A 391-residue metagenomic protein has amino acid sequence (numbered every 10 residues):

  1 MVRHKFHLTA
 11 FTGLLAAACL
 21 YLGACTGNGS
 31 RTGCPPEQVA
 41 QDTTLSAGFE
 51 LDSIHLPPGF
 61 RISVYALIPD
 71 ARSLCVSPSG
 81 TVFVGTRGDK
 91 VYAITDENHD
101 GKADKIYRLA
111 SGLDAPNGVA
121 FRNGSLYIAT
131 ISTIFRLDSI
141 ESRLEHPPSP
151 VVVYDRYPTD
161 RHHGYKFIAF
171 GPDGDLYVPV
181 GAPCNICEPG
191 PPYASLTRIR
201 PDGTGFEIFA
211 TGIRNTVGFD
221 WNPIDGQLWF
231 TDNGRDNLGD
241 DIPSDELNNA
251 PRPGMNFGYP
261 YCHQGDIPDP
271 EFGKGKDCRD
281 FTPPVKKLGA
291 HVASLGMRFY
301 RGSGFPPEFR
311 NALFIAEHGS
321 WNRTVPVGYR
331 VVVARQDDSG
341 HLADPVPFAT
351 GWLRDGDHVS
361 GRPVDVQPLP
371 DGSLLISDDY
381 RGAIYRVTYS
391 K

Functional and structural regions predicted by a protein language model:
V2-G13: Bacterial N-terminal signal peptides that target proteins for export
T12, A18-C19: Residue-level signal for mature regions of secreted extracellular proteins and peptides
Y21-A24: C-terminal motif of bacterial Sec signal peptides marking the signal peptidase cleavage site
T26-K391: Beta-propeller domains with acidic blade repeats across secreted/periplasmic ectodomains and cytosolic WD/CNH propellers
